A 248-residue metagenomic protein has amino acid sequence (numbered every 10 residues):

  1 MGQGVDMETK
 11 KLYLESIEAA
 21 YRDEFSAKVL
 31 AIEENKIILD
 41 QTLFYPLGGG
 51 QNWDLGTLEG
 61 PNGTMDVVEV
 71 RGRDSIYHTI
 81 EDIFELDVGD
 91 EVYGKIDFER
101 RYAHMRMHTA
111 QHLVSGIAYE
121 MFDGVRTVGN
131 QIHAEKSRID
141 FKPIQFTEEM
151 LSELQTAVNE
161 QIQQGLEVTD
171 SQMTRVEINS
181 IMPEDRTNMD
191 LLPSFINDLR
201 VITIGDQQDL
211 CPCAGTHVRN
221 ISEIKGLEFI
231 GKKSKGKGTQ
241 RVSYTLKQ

Functional and structural regions predicted by a protein language model:
G2-Q248: Active-/binding-site microenvironments in catalytic and ligand-binding cores
